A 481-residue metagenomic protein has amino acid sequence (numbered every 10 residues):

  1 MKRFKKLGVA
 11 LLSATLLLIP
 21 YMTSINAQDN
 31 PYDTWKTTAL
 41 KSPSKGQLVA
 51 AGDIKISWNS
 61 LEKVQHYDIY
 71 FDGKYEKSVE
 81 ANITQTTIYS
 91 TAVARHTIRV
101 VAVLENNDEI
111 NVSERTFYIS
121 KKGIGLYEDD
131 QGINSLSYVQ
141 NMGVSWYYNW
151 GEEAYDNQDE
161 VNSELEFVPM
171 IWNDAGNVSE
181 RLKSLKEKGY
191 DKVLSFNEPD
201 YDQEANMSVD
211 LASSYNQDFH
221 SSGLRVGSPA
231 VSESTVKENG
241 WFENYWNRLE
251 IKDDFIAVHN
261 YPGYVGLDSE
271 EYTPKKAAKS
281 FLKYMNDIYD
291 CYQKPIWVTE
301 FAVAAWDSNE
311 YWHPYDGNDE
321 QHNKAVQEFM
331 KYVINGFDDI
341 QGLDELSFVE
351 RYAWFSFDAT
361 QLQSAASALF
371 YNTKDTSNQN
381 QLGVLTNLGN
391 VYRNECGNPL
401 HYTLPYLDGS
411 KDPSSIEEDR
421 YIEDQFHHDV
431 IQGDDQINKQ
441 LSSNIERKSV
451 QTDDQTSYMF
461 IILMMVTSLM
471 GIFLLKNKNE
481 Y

Functional and structural regions predicted by a protein language model:
L18-Y32, R447-S457: Sec-dependent signal peptide cleavage junction
D29-E62, E109-Y118: Pro/Thr/Ser/Gly-rich low-complexity, intrinsically disordered linker/stalk tracts
T87-R95: Surface-exposed, short loops/turns at beta-strand junctions within beta-sandwich domains
T116-D156, E164-D174: Boundary/entry segment of secreted carbohydrate-active catalytic domains
E164-N173, H313-G317, I340-G433, M464: Aromatic-rich peripheral "rim/lid" segments of glycoside hydrolase catalytic domains that contact and position glycan
N197, F242-G317, W354-T360, Y371: Aromatic- and acid-rich polysaccharide-binding/catalytic face of secreted or lumenal carbohydrate-active enzymes
T456-K478: A cross-kingdom C-terminal cell-surface attachment/processing module
